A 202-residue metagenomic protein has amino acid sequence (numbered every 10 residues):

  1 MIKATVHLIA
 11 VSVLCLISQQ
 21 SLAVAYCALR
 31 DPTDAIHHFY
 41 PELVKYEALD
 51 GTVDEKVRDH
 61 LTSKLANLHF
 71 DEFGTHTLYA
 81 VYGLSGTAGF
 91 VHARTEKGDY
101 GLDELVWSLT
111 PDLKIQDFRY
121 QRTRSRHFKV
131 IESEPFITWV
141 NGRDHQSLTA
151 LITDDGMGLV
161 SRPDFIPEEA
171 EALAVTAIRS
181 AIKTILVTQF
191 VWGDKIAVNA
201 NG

Functional and structural regions predicted by a protein language model:
M1, V13-L14, T110, L148: Generic secretory/membrane-interface signal
M1-I9: Bacterial N-terminal signal peptides that target proteins for export
L8-Q19: Bacterial N-terminal signal peptides
Q19-E104, P111-G202: Intrinsically disordered terminal and processing segments
